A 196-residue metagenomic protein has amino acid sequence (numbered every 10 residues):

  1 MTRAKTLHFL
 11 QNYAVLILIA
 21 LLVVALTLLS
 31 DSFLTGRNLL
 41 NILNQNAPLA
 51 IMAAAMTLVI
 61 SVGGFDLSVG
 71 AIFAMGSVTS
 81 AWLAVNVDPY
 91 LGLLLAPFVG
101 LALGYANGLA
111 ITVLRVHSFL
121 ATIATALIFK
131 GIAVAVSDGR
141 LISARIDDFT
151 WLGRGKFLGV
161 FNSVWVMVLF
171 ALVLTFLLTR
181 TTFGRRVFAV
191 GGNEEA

Functional and structural regions predicted by a protein language model:
M1-A14, L34: Transmembrane alpha-helical segments of polytopic membrane transport and secretion proteins
Y13-L22, V164-L169, V190: Hydrophobic mid-bilayer segments of alpha-helices in multi-pass membrane transport proteins, especially secondary
A14, N38-A50, P89-V99, V164-W165: Structural signature of hydrophobic alpha-helical transmembrane segments
L18-T35, V62, A133-S137, F176-T182: Structural signal for alpha-helical transmembrane segments and their membrane-water exit/capping regions in multi-pass
V24-N86, L109-V116: Single transmembrane alpha-helix segments in multi-pass membrane proteins
V87-A126, L169-L172: Alpha-helical transmembrane segments within multi-pass membrane transporters and channels
L114, S118-T181: Transmembrane helix-bundle core of multi-pass membrane transporters and related energy-transducing complexes
V173-A196: Membrane-helix/interface signature in polytopic inner-membrane proteins
